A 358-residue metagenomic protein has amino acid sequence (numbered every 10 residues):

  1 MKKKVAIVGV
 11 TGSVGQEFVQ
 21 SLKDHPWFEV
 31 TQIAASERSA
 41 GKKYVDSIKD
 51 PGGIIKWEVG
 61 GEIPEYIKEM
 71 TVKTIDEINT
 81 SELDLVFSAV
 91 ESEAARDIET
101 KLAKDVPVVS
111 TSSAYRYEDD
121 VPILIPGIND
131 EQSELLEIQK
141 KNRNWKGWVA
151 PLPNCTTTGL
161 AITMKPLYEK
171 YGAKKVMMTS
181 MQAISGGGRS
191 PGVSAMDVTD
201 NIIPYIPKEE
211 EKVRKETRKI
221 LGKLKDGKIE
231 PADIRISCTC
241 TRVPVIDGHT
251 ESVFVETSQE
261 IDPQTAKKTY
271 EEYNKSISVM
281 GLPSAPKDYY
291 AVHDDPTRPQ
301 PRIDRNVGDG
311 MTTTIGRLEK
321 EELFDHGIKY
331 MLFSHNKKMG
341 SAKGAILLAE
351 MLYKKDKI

Functional and structural regions predicted by a protein language model:
M1-V198, I202, R235, T313-T314 (+4 more regions): N-terminal Rossmann-like NAD(P) cofactor-binding subdomain of oxidoreductases, focused on the glycine-rich
I184-I358: Charged docking surfaces used in two-component/phosphorelay signaling
